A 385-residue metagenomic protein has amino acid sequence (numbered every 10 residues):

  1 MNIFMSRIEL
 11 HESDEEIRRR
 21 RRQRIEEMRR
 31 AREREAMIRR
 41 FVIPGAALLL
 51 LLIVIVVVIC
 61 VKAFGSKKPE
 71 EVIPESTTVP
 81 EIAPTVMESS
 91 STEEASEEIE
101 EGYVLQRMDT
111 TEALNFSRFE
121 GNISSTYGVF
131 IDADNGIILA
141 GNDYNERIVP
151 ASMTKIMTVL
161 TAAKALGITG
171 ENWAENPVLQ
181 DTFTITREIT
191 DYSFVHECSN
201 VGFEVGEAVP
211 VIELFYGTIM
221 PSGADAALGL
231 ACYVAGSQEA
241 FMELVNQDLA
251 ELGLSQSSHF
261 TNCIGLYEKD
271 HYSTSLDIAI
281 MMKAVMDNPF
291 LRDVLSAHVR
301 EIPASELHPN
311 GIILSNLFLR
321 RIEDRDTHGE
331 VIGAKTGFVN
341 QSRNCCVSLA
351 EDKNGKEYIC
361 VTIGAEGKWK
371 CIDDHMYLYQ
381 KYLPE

Functional and structural regions predicted by a protein language model:
M1-R32: N-terminal targeting leaders characterized by basic, low-complexity, disordered sequences that direct proteins
R7-E12, E93-L276, V285-M286: Active-site-adjacent loops and short helices of periplasmic peptidoglycan-processing enzymes
E33, M37-R40, L214: Hydrophobic, aromatic-rich alpha-helical transmembrane segments and their membrane-interface anchor motifs
M37-P69: Membrane-anchoring helices that localize proteins to membranes
V58-T111: N-terminal hydrophobic targeting segments that direct proteins to the cell envelope
G102-M108, A113-Y127, C232, G236-E385: Penicillin-recognizing serine hydrolase domain
